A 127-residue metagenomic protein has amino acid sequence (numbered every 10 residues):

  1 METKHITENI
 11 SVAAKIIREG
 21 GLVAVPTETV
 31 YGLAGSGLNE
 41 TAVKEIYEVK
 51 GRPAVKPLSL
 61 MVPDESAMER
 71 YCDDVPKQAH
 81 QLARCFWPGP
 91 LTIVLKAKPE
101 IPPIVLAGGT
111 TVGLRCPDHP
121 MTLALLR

Functional and structural regions predicted by a protein language model:
M1-R127: Active-site-adjacent structural elements in enzyme catalytic cores
